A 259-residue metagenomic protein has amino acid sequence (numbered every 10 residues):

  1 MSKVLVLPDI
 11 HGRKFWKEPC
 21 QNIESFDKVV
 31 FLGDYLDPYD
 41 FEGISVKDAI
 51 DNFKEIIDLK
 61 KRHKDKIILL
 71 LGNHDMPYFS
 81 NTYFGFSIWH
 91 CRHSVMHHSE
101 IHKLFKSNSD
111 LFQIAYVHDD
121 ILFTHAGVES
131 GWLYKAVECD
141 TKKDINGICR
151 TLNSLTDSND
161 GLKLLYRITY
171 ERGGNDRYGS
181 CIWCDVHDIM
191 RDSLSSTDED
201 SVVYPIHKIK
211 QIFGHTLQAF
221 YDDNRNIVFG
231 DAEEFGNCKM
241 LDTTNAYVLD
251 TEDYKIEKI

Functional and structural regions predicted by a protein language model:
M1-L5, Y116-F123, N224-N226: Beta-strand-turn-beta hairpins that frame and shape the catalytic cleft of phosphate-ester-processing enzymes
M1-S2, E24-D27, K64-K66, D119 (+1 more regions): A general structural motif
V6-P8, V29-G33, I68-N73, F123-T124 (+2 more regions): Active-site neighborhood of phospho(di)ester-bond hydrolases with catalytic His/Asp-centered motifs
L7, G12-L104: Core catalytic region of metal-dependent phosphoesterases/phosphodiesterases, especially metallo-beta-lactamase-like
G12-W16, D37-Y39, H74-S80, E129-G131 (+3 more regions): Active-site environment of divalent metal-dependent phosphoester hydrolases
H90-H97, Q113, H118-V203: Active-site-proximal loop/helix segment associated with metal-binding centers of metalloenzymes
I101-V117: Catalytic core of PPM/PP2C metal-dependent serine/threonine phosphatase domains
L194-Y254: Conserved beta-sheet core of the metallophosphoesterase superfamily
